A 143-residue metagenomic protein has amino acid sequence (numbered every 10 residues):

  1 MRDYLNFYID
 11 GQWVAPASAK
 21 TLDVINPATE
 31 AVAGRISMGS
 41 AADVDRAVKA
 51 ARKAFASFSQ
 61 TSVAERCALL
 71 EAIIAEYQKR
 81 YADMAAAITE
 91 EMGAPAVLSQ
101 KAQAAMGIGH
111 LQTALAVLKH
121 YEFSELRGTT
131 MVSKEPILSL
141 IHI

Functional and structural regions predicted by a protein language model:
M1-E90, Q112: Short, structured beta/alpha segment
W13, F123-S124: Tryptophan-centered motif/residue detector
W13-V14, M131-S133: Short secondary-structure boundary/capping segments
K49, E71-A82, A94-Y121, E135: Long amphipathic alpha-helix in the N-terminal Rossmann-like dinucleotide-binding domain of NAD(P)-dependent
A87-P95, A102, E125-T129: Short linear capping/connector segments at secondary-structure termini
I141-I143: Conserved small/polar residues in nucleotide/adenosyl-binding loops
